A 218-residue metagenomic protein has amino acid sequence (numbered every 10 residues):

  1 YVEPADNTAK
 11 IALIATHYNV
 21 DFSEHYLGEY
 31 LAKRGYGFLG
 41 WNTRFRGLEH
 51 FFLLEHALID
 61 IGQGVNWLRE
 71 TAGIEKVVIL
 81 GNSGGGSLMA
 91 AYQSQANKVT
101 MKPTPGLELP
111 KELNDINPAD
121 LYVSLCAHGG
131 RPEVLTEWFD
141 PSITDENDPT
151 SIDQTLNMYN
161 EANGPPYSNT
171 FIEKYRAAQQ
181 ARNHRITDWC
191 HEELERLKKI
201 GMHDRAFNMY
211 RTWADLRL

Functional and structural regions predicted by a protein language model:
Y1-P4, I11-A12: A short loop-to-beta-strand scaffold at the N-terminal edge of the catalytic core in hydrolase folds
A9-Y18: Short beta-strand element of the alpha/beta-hydrolase
D21-F22, R46, G130: Active-site loop signature of alpha/beta-hydrolase-fold enzymes
G28-F52: Conserved alpha/beta-hydrolase
R44-V78, K98: Catalytic nucleophile-loop/oxyanion-hole region of alpha/beta-hydrolase and closely related hydrolase-like folds
W67-N147: Primarily recognizes the serine-hydrolase "nucleophile elbow" in alpha/beta-hydrolase and SGNH/GDSL folds
L113-L218: Alpha/beta-hydrolase-fold enzymes
